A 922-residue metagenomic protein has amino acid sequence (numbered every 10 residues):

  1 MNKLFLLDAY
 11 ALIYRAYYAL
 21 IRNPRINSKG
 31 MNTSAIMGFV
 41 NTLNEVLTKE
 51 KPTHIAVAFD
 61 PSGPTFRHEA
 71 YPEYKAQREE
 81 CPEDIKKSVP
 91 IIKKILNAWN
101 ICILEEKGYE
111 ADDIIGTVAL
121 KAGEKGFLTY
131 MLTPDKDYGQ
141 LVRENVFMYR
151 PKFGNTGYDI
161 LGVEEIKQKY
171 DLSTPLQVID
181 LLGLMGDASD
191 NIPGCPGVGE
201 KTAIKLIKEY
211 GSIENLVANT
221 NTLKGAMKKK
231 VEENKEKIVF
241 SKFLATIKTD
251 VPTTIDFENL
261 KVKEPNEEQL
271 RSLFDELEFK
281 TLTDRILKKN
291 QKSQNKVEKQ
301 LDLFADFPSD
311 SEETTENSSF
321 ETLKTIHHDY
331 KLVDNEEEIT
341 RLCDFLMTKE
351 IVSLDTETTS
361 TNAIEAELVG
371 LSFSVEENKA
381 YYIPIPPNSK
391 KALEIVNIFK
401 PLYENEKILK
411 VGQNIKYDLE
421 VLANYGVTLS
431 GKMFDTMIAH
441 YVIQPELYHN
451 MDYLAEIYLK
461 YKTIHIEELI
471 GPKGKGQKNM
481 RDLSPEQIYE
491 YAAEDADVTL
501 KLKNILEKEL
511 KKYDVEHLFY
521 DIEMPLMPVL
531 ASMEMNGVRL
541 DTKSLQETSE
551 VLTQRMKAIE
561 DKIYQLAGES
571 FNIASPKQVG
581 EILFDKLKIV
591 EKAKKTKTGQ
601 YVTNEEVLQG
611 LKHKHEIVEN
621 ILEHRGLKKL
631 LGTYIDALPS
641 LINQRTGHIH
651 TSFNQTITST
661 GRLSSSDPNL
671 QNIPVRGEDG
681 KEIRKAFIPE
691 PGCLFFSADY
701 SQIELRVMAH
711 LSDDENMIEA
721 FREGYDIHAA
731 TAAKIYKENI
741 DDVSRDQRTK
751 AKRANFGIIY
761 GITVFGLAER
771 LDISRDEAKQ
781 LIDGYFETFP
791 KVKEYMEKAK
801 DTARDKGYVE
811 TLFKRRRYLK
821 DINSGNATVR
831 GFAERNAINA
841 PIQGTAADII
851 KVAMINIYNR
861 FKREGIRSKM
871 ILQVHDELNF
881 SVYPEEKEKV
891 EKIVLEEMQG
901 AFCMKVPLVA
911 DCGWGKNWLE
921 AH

Functional and structural regions predicted by a protein language model:
M1-F59, G63-K75, K87-K94, K235 (+3 more regions): Extended, highly charged clamp/arch subdomains and adjacent linkers that form or line substrate-binding channels
N2, R22-I26, A76-T253, E456-Y458: Extended two-metal-dependent nuclease catalytic cores across DNA- and RNA-processing enzymes
L4-F5, R15-H54, P72-E73, Q77-D84 (+4 more regions): Conserved RNase H-like, two-metal-ion catalytic cores of nucleic-acid enzymes
E73-K87, R143-L172, K228-K230, Y381-I398 (+3 more regions): Short alpha-helix plus adjacent loop in nuclease-associated cores
N234-P386, Q413, E446, L454 (+9 more regions): Conserved "right-hand" nucleotidyltransferase catalytic core of DNA-directed polymerases
T358, A366-L368, F373-E376, P401 (+3 more regions): Acidic, glycine-rich two-metal-ion catalytic cores of nucleic acid-processing enzymes
D435, L526-M535, D541, Y700 (+3 more regions): Catalytic palm active-site di-aspartate
K478-R481, P528, M535, N643-T646 (+5 more regions): Conserved catalytic core of nucleic-acid polymerases
